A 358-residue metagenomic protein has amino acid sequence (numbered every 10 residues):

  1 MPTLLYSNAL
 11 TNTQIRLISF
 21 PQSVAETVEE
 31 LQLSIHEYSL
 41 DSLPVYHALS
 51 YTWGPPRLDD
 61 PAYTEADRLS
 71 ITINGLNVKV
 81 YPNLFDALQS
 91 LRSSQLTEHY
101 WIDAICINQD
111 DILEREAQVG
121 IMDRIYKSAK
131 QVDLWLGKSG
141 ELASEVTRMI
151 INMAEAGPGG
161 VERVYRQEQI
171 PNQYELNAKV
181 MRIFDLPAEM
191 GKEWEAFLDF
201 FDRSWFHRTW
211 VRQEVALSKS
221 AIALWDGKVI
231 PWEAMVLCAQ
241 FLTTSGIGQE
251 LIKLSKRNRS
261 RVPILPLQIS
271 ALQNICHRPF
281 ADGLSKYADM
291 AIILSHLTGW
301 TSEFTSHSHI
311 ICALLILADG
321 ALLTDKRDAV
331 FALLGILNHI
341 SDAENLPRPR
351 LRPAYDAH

Functional and structural regions predicted by a protein language model:
M1-W101, N108-L113, A117, K138-P187 (+1 more regions): Metal-dependent phosphate/diphosphate-handling catalytic cores characterized by acidic Asp/Glu clusters
R16-I18, L33-H36, H47-W53, Y100 (+8 more regions): Conserved, well-structured core segments
P44-H47, P82-D86, E116-K127, W210 (+3 more regions): Amphipathic alpha-helical interface elements that mediate macromolecular binding in regulatory proteins
D67-K79, I125, E344-H358: Short secondary-structure subsegments characteristic of cysteine-rich extracellular domains
N172-D202, G299-T305: Intrinsically disordered, low-complexity acidic Ser/Thr-rich regulatory segments
G227, A234-H358: Short helix/strand-capping turn motifs
